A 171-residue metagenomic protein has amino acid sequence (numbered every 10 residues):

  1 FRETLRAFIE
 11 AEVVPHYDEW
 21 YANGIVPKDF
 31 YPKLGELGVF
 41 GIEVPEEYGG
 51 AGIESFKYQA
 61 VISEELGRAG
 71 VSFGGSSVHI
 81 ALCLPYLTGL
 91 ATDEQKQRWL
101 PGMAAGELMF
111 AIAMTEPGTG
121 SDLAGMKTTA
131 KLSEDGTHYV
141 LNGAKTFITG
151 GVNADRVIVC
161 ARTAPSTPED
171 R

Functional and structural regions predicted by a protein language model:
F1-A11: A non-catalytic, amphipathic alpha-helix used as a structural packing/dimerization or gating element in enzyme scaffolds
V14-I25: C-terminal helix-coil-helix/basic helical segment that borders enzyme active sites and/or dimer interfaces and provides
E36-E107, G150-R156: Internal helix-loop-helix
G106-T115, C160: A short, Trp-centered hydrophobic/proline-enriched beta-strand micro-motif
M114-T119, T146-F147: Short, solvent-exposed loop/turn elements at beta->coil junctions and helix N-caps that rim active or binding pockets
G118-M126: Active-site-adjacent elements of ketosynthase-type condensing enzymes
T128-L132: A structural signal for short hydrophobic beta-strand segments in well-ordered beta-sheet cores
H138-R171: A short core secondary-structure module
